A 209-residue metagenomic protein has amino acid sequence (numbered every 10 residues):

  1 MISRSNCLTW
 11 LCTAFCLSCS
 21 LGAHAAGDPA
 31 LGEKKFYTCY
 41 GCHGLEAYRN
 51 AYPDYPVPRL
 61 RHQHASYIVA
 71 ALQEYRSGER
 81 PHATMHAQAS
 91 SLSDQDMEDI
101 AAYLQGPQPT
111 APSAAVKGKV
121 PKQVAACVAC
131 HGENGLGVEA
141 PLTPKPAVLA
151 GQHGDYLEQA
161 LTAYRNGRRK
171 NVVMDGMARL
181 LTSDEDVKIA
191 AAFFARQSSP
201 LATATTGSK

Functional and structural regions predicted by a protein language model:
M1-L11: Bacterial N-terminal signal peptides that target proteins for export
W10-S20: Bacterial N-terminal signal peptides
C19-F36, Y48-D54, A101-V124, V138 (+1 more regions): Electrostatic cytochrome c docking/interface patches
D28, K35, H64, A71 (+7 more regions): Stable alpha-helical elements in mature extracytoplasmic
P29, E46-Y75, H86-S91, V128 (+2 more regions): Gly/Gly-Pro-rich "capping" loops immediately C-terminal to redox-active cysteine motifs in periplasmic/lumenal
Y37-L45, I100, V124-N134, A190: The canonical Cys-X-X-Cys-His
H82, A111, G137, R168-N171 (+2 more regions): Alpha-solenoid repeat scaffolds
S90-S113, D155, R179-K209: C-terminal capping alpha-helices of c-type cytochrome domains
